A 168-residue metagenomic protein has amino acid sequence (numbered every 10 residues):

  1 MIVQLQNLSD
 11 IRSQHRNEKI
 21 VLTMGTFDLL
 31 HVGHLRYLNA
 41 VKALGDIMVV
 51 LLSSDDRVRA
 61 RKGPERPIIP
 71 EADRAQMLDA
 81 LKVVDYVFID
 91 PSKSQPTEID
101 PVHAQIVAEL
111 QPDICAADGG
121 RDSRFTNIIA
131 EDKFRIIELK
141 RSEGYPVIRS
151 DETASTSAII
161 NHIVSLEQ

Functional and structural regions predicted by a protein language model:
M1-Q168: Nucleotidyltransferase catalytic core that binds NTPs
